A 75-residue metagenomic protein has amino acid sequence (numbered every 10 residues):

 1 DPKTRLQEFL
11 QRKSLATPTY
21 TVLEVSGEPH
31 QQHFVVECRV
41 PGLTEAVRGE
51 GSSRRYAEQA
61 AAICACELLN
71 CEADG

Functional and structural regions predicted by a protein language model:
D1-G75: Double-stranded RNA-binding/processing signature
